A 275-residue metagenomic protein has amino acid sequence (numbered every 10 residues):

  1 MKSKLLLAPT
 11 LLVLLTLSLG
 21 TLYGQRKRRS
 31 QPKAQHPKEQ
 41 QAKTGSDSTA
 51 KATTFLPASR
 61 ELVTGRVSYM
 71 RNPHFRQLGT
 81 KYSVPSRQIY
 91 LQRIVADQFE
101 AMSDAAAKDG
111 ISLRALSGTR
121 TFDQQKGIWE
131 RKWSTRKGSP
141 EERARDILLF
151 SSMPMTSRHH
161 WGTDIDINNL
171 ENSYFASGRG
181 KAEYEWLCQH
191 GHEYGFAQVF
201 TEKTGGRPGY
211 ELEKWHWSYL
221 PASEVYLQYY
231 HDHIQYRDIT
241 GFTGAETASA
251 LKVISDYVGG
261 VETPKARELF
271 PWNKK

Functional and structural regions predicted by a protein language model:
M1-P9: Bacterial N-terminal signal peptides that target proteins for export
P9-S18: Bacterial N-terminal signal peptides
T21-G118, F122-K275: Extracytoplasmic cell-surface/polysaccharide-interacting catalytic and binding patches
